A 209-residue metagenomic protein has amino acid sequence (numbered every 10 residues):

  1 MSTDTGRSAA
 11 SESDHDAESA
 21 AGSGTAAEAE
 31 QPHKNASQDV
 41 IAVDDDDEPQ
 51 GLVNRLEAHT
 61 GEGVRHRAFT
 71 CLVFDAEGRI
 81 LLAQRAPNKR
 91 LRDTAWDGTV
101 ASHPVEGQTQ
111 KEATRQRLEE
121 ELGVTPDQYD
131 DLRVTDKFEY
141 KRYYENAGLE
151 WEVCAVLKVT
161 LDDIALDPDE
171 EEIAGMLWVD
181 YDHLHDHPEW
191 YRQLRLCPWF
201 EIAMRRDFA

Functional and structural regions predicted by a protein language model:
S2-A26, T94, E106, F138-Y140 (+1 more regions): Nudix hydrolase/Nudix homology domain
G6-R7, T25-T70, F74-A76: Acidic, metal-coordinating catalytic segment for phosphate/diphosphate chemistry, firing primarily on the Nudix
V53-R55, A86, E172: Residue-level structural signal for beta-strand termini and adjacent loop
A58-G61, K89-D93, G175-L177: A short local loop/turn or secondary-structure capping micro-motif enriched for an aromatic residue
A68-S102: A glycine-rich, hydrophobic loop/mini-helix early in the fold
C71, V100, V134, A155-L157: A structural signal for short, well-ordered beta-strand segments
L81-L82, T99-T135: The catalytic Nudix box helix
